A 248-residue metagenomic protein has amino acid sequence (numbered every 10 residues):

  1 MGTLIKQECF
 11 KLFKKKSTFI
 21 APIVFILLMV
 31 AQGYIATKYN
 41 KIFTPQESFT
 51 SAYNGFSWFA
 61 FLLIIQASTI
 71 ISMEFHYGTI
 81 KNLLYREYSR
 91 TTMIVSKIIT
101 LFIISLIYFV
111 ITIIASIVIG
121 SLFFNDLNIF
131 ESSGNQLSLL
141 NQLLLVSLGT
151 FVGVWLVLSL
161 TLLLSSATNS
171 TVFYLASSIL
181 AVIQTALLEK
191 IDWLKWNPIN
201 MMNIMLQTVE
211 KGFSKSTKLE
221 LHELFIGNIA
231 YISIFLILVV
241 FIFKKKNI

Functional and structural regions predicted by a protein language model:
M1-P22: Aromatic- and glycine-rich beta-strand/loop motifs that create alpha-glucan
G2, I23, G212-I248: Alpha-helical transmembrane segments of multi-pass membrane transporters/translocases
K16-F19, S89-V95, S170-Y174: Membrane-helix interface segments
P22-L27, I99-I117, L175-D192: Hydrophobic alpha-helical membrane-insertion segments
M29-T69, V95-S166, T208-N228: Secretory targeting signals
A31-Y39, S165-N203: Transmembrane helix segments
L63-A67, H76, I80, A115 (+4 more regions): Hydrophobic/aromatic residues in alpha-helical transmembrane segments
A67-R86, R90, I248: Transmembrane helix boundary and interhelical loop/hinge segments in multi-pass membrane proteins
